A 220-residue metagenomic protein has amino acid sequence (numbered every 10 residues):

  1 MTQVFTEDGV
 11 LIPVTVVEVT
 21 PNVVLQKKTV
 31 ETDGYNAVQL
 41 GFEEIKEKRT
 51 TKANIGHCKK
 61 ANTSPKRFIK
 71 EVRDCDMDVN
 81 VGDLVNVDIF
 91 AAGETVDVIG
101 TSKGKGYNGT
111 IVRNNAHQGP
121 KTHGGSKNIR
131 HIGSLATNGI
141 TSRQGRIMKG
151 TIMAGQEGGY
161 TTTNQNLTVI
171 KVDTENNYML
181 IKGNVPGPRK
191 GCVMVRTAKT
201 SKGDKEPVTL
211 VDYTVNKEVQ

Functional and structural regions predicted by a protein language model:
M1-Q220: Extended basic (Lys/Arg/His-rich) segments that typically form rRNA-contacting surfaces in ribosomal proteins
